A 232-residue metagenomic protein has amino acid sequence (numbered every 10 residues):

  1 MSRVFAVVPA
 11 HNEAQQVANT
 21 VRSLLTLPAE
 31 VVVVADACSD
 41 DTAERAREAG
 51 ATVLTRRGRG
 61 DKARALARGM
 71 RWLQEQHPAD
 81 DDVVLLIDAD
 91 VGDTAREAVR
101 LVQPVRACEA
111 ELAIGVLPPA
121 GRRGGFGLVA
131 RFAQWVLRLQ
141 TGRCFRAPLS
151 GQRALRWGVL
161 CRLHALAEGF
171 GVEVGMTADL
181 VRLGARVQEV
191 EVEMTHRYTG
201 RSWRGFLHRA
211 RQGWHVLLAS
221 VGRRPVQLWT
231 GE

Functional and structural regions predicted by a protein language model:
M1-V4, L166-E232: Hydrophobic helical membrane-anchoring modules
S2-V4, L24-V33, D82: Short loop->beta transition adjacent to catalytic acidic/histidine clusters or analogous donor-positioning motifs
H11-T26: Short, well-formed alpha-helical segments that are part of the catalytic scaffolds of diverse glycosyltransferases
Q15-N19, D40-A49: Acidic helix N-cap motif at the loop->helix transition within catalytic regions of sugar-transfer enzymes
A29-C38, L54: Short beta-strand/loop segment that forms part of the nucleotide-sugar
A35-E44, V91: A conserved acidic beta->alpha catalytic loop
R57-W72, T94-F170, R197-L207, W229: Acceptor/aglycone-binding surface of glycosyltransferases and processive sugar-polymer synthases
P78-G92: Short beta-strand-to-loop acidic/aromatic patch adjacent to the donor-nucleotide binding site
